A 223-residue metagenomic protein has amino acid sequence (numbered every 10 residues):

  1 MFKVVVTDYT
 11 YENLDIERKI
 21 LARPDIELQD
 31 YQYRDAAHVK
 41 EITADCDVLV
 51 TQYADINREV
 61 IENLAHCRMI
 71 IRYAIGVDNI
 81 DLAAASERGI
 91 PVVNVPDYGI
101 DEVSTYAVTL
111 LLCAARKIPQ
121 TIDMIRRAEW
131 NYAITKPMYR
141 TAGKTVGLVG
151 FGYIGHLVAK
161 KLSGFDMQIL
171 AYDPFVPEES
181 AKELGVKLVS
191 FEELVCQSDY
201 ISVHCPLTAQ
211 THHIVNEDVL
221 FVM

Functional and structural regions predicted by a protein language model:
M1-C46, D166: N-terminal glycine-/charge-rich "phosphate-binding" loop or analogous flexible N-terminal tail
T7, Q52, Y73, H204-P206: Short, well-ordered coil/turn residues at beta-beta hairpins and beta-strand->alpha-helix junctions within
Q32, Y73-A74, I90-D101, F191-E192: Short beta->alpha connector loops at strand-helix junctions that form conserved, small/polar/Pro-enriched
C46, L64-C67, Q197-S198: An anion/phosphate-binding loop that grips the pyrophosphate of nucleotide cofactors and donors
D55-C67, L82, Q210-M223: Rossmann-fold NAD(P) dinucleotide-binding segment
D78-I90: Rossmann-fold NAD(P)-binding glycine/threonine-rich loop
R88, P96-T145, L157-K160, G164: Phosphate-binding beta-alpha-beta segment of Rossmann-like dinucleotide-binding domains, i.e., the NAD(P)
A133-V222: Rossmann-like dinucleotide/phosphate-binding beta-alpha-beta segment
